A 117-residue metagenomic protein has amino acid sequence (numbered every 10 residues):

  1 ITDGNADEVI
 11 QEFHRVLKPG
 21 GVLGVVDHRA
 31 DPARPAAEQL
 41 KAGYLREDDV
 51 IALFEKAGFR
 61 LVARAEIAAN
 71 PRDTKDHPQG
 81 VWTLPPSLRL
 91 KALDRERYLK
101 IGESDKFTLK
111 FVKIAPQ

Functional and structural regions predicted by a protein language model:
I1-T2, E12-F13, A36-K41, R97: Second-shell loop/turn segments in exported
N5-V22: A short glycine-rich, Lys/Arg-flanked "PGG" loop and its adjoining helix->strand segment in the class I
N5-V9, R46-L53, F107: Stable alpha-helical elements in mature extracytoplasmic
A33, P71-D73: Generic structural signal for helix capping and beta-alpha/helix-loop junctions
A36-R64: Conserved Class I S-adenosyl-L-methionine
A57-R60, T74-Q117: Core SAM-dependent methyltransferase catalytic element
I67-A68: Residue-level "edge-of-site" marker
